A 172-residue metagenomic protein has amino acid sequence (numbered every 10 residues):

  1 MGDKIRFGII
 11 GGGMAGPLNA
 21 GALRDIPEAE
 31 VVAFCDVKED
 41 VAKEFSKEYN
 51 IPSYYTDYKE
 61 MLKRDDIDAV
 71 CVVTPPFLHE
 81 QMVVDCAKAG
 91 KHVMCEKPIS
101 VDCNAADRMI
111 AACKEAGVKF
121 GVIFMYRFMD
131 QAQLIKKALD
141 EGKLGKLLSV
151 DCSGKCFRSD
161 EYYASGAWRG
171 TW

Functional and structural regions predicted by a protein language model:
M1-Y49: N-terminal Rossmann-like dinucleotide-binding module
R6, E30-V31, D66-A69, H92 (+1 more regions): Structural signature of beta-strand start/N-cap positions in the alpha/beta core of ABC transporter nucleotide-binding
G11, K97, G142: Conserved G/P- and acidic residue-centered "switch" motifs that form tight phosphate/ATP-binding loops in soluble
N19, Y49-A112: Beta-loop-alpha module in the N-terminal Rossmann-like domain of NAD(P)-dependent dehydrogenases, especially those
F34, V70, V150: Receiver (REC) domain switch-region micro-motif
A106-M125, K146-V150: Rossmann-fold dehydrogenase core element
Y126-W172: Predominantly a Rossmann-like dinucleotide-binding segment in NAD(P)-dependent oxidoreductases
